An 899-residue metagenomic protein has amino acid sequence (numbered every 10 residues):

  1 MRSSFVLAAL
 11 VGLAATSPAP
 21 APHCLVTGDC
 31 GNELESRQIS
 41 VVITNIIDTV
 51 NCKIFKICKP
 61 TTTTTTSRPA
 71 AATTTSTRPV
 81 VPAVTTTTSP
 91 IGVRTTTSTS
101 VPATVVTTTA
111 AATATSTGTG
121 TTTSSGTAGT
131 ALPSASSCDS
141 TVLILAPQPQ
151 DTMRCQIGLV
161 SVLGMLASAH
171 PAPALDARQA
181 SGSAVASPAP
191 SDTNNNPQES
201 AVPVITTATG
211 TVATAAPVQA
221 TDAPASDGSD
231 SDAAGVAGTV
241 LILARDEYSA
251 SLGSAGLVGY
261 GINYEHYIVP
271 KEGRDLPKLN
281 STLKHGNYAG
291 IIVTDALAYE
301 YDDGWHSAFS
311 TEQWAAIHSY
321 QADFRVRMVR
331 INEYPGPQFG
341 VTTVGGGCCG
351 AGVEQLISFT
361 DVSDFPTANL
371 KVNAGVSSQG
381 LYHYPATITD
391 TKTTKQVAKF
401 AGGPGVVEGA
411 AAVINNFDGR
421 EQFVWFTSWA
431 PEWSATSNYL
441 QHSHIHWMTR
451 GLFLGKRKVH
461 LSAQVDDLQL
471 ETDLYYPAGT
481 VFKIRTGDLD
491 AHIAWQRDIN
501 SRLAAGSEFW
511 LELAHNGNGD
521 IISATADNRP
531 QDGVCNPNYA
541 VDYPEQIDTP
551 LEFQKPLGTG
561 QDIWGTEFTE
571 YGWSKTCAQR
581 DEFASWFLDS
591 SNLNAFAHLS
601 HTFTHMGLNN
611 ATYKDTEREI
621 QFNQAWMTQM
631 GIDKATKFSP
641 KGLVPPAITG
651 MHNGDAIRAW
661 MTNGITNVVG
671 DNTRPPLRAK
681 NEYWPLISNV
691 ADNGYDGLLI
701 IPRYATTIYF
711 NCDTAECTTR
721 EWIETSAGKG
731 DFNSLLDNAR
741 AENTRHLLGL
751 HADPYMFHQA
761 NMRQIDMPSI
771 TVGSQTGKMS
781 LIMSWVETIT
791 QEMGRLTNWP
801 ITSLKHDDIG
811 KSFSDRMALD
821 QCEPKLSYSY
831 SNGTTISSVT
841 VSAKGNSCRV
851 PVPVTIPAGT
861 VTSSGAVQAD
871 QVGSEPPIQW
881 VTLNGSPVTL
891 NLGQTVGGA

Functional and structural regions predicted by a protein language model:
S17-I157, L166-S231: Fungal extracellular serine/threonine-rich, low-complexity, intrinsically disordered "mucin-like" regions of secreted
P79, V105-V106, L826-T862: Carbohydrate-binding surface patches
L241-R330, G336-Q338: Helical hinge/lid and interdomain linker segments adjacent to catalytic or ligand-binding clefts that mediate domain
A315-H318, A322-F324, N332-T342, Q469-D473 (+6 more regions): Metal-dependent polysaccharide deacetylase catalytic core of the NodB/CE4 family, i.e., the active-site-bearing domain
V326-G403: An acidic, glycine-rich "communication" segment
T394-Q464, Y475, R485-A504, A514 (+1 more regions): Non-catalytic propeptide/linker segments at domain boundaries
W429-P431, I445-F482, G607, A705-L804: Catalytic grooves of carbohydrate-active enzymes
V872-A899: C-terminal beta-strand-rich structural cap/linker in extracellular carbohydrate-active enzymes
